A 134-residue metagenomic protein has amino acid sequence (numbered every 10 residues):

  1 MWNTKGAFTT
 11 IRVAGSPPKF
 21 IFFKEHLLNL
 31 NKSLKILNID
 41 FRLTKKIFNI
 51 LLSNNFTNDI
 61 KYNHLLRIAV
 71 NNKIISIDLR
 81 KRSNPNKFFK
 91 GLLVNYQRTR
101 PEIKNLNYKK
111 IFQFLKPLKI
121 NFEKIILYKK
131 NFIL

Functional and structural regions predicted by a protein language model:
M1-N54, N71-L134: Helix-start/capping segments and mature chain N-termini
K35, I60-K61: Cysteine/selenocysteine-centered motifs that mediate thiol-based redox chemistry or coordinate metal-sulfur cofactors
N54-I60: Phosphate/pyrophosphate-binding loops at sites that engage ATP/ADP/AMP, CoA/4′-phosphopantetheine, polyphosphate
K61-N72: Periplasmic polypeptide-binding modules associated with outer-membrane biogenesis and secretion
